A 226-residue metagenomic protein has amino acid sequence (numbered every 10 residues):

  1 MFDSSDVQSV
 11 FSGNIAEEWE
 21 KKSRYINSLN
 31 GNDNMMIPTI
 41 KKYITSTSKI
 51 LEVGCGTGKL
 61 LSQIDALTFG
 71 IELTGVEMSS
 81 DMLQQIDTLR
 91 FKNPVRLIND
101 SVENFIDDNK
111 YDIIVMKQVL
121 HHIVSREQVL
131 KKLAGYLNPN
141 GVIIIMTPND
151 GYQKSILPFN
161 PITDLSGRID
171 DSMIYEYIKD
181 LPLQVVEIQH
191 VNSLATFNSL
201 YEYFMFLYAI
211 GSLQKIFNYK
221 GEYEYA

Functional and structural regions predicted by a protein language model:
M1-I44, K59-Q63, M82: Conserved class I S-adenosyl-L-methionine
E18-W19, S193-A226: C-terminal helical/coil "lid" or tail adjacent to the Rossmann-like core of SAM-dependent
V53, T57-N104: Class I SAM-dependent methyltransferase SAM/SAH-binding core
V115: A conserved beta-strand element that flanks and buttresses the S-adenosyl-L-methionine
E127-P139: A short glycine-rich, Lys/Arg-flanked "PGG" loop and its adjoining helix->strand segment in the class I
I144-I169: Conserved class I S-adenosyl-L-methionine
G167-P182: Short alpha-helix
L183-L194: Conserved S-adenosyl-L-methionine
